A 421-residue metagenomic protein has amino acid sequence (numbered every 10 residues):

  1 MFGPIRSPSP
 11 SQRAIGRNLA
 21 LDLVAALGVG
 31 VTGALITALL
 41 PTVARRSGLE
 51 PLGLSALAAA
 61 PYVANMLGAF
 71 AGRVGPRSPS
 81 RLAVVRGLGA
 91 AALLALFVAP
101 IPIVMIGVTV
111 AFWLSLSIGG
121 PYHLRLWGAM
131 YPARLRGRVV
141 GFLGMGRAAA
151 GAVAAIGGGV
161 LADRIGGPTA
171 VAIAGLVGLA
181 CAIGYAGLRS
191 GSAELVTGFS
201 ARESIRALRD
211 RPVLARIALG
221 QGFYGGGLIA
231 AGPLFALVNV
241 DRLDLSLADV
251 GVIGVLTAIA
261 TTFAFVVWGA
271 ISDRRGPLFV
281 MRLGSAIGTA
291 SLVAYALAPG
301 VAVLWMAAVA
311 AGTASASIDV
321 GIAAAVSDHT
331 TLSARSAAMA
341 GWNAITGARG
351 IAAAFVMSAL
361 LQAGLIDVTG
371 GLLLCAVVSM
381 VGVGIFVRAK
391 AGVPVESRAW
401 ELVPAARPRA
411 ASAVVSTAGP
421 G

Functional and structural regions predicted by a protein language model:
F2-G16, S190-G220, L402-G421: Juxtamembrane intracellular "pre-TM" segments in multi-pass secondary transporters
F2-L67, V213-I253: Helix-loop boundary and gating motifs at the non-cytosolic
P51, A133-L143, L247, L332-W342: Loop-to-transmembrane helix entry/capping segments in MFS-fold secondary transporters and related SLC/MFSD carriers
L67-S80, A162, A264-G276, L361: Helix-to-loop junctions at the C-terminal end of transmembrane segments in multipass secondary transporters
R81-A95, G175, F279-A294: Structural signature of the two symmetry-related core transmembrane helices
F97, G178-S190, L373-A413: Multi-pass alpha-helical transporter architecture, strongest for 12-TM Major Facilitator/SLC carriers used
I118-Y131, S317-T330: Intracellular juxtamembrane helix-capping segments at the cytosolic ends of symmetry-related transmembrane helices
V160-V177, A359-S379: A membrane-interface helix-boundary motif in multi-pass transporters
